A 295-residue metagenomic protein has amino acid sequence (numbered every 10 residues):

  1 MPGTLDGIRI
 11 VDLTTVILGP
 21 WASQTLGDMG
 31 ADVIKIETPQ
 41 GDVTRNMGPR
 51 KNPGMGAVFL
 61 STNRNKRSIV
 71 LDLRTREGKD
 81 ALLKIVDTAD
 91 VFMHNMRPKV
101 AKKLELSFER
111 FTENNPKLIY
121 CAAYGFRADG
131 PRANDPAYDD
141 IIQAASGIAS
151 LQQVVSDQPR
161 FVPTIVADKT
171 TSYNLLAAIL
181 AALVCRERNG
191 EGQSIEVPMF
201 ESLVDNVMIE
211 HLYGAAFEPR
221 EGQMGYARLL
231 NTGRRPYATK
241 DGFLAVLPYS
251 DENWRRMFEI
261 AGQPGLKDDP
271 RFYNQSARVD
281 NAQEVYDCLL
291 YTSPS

Functional and structural regions predicted by a protein language model:
M1-E191: N-terminal helix-loop segment corresponding to the beta1-alpha1 unit of nucleotide/adenylate-binding folds
M1-R9, G222, T232, A238-T239: Terminal low-complexity tails and localization/encapsulation signals of metabolic enzymes
Q40, G125-R127, M199-V204, D241-F243 (+1 more regions): Glycine-rich beta-alpha junction loops
D42-T44, A215-E221: Short Pro/Gly-enriched beta-strand edge/turn motifs at strand-loop
D72, H94, V197, V246-P248: Active-site-adjacent beta-strand anchor residues
A128, S156-V166, E187-L203, G222-L229 (+1 more regions): Conserved Rossmann-fold dehydrogenase catalytic segment
S172-Q193, D205-A215, F258-P264: Oxidoreductase and adenylate-handling cofactor-binding alpha/beta cores
A227-R228, T232-S293: Aromatic-enriched alpha-helical interface/lid elements that frame and gate functional surfaces
